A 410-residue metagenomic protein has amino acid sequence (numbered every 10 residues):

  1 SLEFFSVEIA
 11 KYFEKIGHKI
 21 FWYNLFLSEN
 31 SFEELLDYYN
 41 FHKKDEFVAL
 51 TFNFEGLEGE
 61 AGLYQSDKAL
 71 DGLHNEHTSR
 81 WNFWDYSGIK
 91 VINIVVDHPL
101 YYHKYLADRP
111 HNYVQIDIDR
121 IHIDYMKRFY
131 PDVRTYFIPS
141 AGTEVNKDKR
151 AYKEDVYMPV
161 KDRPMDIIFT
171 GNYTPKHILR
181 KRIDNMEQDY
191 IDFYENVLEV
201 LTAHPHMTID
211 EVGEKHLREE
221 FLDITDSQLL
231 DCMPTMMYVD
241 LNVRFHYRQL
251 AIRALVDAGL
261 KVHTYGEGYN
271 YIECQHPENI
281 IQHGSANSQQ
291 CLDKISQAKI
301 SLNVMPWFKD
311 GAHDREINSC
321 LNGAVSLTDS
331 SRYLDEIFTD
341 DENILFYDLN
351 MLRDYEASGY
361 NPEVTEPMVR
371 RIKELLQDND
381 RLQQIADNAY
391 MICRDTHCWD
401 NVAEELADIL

Functional and structural regions predicted by a protein language model:
S1-F129, N146-V156, H283-G284, S288-Q290 (+4 more regions): Extended catalytic core of nucleotide-activated donor transferases of GT-like folds
S1-G17, F21-S28, D108-P110, R120 (+3 more regions): Catalytic binding pocket for nucleotide-activated donors in carbohydrate/polymer assembly enzymes
S1-I9, F129-K309, T328-L334: Nucleotide-sugar donor-binding catalytic core of glycosyltransferases
W22-N24, I92-V95, V114-I118, F137 (+2 more regions): Short, hydrophobic beta-strand segments that form beta-sheet elements in well-ordered domains
D45, G88, G259-L260, K299 (+2 more regions): Residue-level detector of structured alpha->beta connecting loops
E55-Y64, Y173-K176, L345-D354: Short regulatory "switch" loops immediately downstream of catalytic or recognition motifs within protein catalytic
D67-L73, D189, Y194, L352-V364: Intrinsically disordered, low-complexity Ser/Thr- and acidic-rich flexible linkers and loops, especially at boundaries
